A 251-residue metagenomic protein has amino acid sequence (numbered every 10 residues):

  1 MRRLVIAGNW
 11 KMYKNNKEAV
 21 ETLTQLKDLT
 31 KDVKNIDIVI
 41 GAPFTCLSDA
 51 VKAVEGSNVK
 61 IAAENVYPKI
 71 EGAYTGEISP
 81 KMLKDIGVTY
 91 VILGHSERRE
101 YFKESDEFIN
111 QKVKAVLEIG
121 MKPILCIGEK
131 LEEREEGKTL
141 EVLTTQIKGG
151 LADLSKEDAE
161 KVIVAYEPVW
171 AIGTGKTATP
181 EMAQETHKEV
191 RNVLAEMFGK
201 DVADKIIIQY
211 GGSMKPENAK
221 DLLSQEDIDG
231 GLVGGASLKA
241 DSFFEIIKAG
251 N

Functional and structural regions predicted by a protein language model:
M1-N251: Active-site loop-to-helix "anion-binding N-cap" substructures in soluble metabolic enzymes
